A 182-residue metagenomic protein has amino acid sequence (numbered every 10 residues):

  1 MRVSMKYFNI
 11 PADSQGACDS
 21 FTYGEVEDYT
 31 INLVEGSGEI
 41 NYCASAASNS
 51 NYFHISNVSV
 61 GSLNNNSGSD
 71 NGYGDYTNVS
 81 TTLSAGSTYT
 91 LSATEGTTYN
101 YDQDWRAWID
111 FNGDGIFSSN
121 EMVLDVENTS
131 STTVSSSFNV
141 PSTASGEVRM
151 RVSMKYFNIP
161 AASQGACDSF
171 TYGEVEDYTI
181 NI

Functional and structural regions predicted by a protein language model:
M1-I182: A broad "non-catalytic interaction surface" signal
